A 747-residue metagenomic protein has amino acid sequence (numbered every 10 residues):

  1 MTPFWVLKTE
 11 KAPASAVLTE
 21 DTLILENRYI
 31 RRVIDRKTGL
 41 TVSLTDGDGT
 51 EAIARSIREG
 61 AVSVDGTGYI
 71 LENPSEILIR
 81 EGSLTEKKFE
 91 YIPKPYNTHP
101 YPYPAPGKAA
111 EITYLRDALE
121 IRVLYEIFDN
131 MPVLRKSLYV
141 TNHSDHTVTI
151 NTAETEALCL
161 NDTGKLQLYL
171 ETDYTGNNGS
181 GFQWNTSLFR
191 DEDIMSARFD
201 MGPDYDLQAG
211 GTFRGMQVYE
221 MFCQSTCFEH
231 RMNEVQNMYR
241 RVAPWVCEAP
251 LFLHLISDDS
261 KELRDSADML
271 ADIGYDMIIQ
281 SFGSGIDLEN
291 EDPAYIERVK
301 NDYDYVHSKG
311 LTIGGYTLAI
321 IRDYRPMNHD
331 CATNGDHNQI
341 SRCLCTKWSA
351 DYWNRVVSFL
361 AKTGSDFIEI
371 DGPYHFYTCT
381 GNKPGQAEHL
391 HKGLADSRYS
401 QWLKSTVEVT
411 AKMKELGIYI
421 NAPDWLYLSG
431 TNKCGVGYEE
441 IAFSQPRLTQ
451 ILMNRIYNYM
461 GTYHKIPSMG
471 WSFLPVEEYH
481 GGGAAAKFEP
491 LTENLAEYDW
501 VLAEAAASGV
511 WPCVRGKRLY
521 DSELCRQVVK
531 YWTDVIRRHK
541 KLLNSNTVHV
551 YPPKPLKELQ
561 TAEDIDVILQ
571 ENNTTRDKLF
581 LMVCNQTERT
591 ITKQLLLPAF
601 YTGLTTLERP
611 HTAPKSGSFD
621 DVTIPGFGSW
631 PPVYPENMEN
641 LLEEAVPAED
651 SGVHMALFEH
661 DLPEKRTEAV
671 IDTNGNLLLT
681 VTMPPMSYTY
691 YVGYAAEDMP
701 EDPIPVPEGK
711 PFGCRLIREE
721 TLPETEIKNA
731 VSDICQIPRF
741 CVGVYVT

Functional and structural regions predicted by a protein language model:
T2-L7, E20-H99, G107-A109: Acidic-aromatic substrate-binding/catalytic surfaces of carbohydrate-active enzymes
W5-L23, F189-Q208, N676-L677: Short acidic, Pro/Gly- and aromatic-enriched capping/linker segments at domain boundaries
E26-R28, G39, L44, S405-E664 (+2 more regions): Active-site-proximal substrate-binding groove within the catalytic cores of carbohydrate-active enzymes
E72-D330, G335, A350, V510-C513 (+6 more regions): Conserved structural scaffold segments of CAZyme catalytic domains across common CAZy folds
N161-T212, G617-V670: Trp/Gly-enriched beta-strand surface patches
A271-D272, L360-A361, A506: Non-catalytic positions within long, well-ordered alpha-helices that form the structural scaffold/packing of enzyme
S281-G481: Aromatic- and carboxylate-enriched substrate-binding clefts and catalytic-loop regions of carbohydrate-active enzymes
V670-V746: C-terminal beta-strand-rich structural cap/linker in extracellular carbohydrate-active enzymes
